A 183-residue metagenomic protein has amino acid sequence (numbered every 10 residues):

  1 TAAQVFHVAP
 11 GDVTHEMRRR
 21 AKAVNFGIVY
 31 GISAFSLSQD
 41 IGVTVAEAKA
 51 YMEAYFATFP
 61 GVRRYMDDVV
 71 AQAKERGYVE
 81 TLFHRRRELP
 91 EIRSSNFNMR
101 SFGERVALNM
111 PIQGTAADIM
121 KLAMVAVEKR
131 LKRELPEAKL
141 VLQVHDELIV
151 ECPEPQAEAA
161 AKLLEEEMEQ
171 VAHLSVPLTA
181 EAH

Functional and structural regions predicted by a protein language model:
T1-H183: Conserved catalytic core of nucleotide polymerization and phosphodiester-bond processing enzymes
